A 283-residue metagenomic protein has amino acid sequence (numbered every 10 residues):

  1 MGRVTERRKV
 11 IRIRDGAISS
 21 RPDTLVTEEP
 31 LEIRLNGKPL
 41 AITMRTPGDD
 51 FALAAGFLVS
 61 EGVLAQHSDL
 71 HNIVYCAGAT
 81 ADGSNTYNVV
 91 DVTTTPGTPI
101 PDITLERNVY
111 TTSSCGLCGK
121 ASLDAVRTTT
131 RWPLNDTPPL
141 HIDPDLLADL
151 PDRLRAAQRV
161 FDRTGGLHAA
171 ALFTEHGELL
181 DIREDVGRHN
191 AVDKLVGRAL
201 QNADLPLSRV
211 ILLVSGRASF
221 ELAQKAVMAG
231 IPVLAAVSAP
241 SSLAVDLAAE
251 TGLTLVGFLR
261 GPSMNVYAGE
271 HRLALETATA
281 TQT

Functional and structural regions predicted by a protein language model:
M1-A170, T174-E175, L179-I182: Intrinsically disordered, low-complexity regions enriched in acidic/Ser/Thr/Pro/Gln residues
A156, V160-G216: Glycine- and Gly-Pro-enriched alpha-helical subdomains that act as flexible, kink-prone "lid/hinge" or packing modules
H189-A278: Feature captures the catalytic cores and cofactor-binding loops of soluble hydro-lyases/lyases that act on carboxylate
T281: Catalytic domains of riboflavin
